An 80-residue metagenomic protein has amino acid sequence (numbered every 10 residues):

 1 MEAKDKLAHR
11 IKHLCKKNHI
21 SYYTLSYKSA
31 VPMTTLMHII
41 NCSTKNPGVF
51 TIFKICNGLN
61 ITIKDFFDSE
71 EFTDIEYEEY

Functional and structural regions predicted by a protein language model:
M1-I20: A short, Lys/Arg-rich alpha-helix, primarily the initiator
K12, Y23, F53: Residues within the helices of the helix-turn-helix
H13, H38, F67-Y80: Short, charged recognition helix plus adjacent turn of helix-turn-helix-like nucleic-acid-binding domains
C15, I40, T51: DNA major-groove recognition helix of helix-turn-helix
C15, S26, C56: The alpha-helix within a helix-turn-helix
H19-H38: Short alpha-helical DNA-recognition segment
P32, S43, E70-D74: The DNA-recognition helices of helix-turn-helix-type DNA-binding domains
S43-K54: Short, basic-rich loop-to-helix N-cap that marks the start of a DNA-contacting helix
